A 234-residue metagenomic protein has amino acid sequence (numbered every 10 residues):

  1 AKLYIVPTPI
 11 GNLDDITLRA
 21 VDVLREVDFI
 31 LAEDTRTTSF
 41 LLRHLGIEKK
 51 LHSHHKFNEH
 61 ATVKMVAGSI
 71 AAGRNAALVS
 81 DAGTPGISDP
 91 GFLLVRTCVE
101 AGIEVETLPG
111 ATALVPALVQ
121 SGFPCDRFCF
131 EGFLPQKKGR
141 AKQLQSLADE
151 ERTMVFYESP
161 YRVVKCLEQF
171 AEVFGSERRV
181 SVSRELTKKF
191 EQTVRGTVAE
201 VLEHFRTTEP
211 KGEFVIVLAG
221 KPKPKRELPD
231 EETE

Functional and structural regions predicted by a protein language model:
A1-F57: Glycine-rich, flexible N-terminal cofactor/catalytic loop recognition
K2-L3, G73-A77, T153: Loop/turn-to-beta-strand initiation segments
I10-L13, D81-P85, P160-R162, K221-K223: Short glycine-rich anion-binding loops that position phosphate/pyrophosphate groups of nucleotides and phosphorylated
L24-I30, G102-V105, T153-M154: Short active-site oxyanion
S53-H60, F133-P135: Conserved helicase motor
H55, V63-T112: Glycine/small-residue-rich loop that forms an oxyanion/phosphate-binding "nest" at active or ligand-binding sites
L93-E150: Class I SAM-dependent methyltransferase SAM-binding "motif I" and its flanking Rossmann-like core
T153, Y157-E234: A contiguous loop/helix-start segment that scaffolds small-molecule binding in enzyme catalytic cores
